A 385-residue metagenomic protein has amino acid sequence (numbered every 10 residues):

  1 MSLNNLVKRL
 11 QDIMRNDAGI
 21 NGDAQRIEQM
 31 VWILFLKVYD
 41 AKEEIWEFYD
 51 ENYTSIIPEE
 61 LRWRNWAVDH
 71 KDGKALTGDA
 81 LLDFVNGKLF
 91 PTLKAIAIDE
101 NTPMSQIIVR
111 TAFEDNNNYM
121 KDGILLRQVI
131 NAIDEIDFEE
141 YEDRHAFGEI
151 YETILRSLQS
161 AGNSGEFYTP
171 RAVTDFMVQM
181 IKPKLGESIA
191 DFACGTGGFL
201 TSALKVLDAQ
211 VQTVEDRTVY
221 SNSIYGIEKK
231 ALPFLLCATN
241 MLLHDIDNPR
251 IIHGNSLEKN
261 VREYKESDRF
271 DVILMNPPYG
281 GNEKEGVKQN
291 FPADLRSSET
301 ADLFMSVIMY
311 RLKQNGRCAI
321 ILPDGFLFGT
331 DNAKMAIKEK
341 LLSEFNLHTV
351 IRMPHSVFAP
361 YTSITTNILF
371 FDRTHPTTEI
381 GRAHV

Functional and structural regions predicted by a protein language model:
M1-L185, R250-K259, R352-V357, T378-R382: Non-catalytic, mostly N-terminal accessory regions of nucleic-acid modification and defense proteins
G22, R26, M177, A231-F234 (+1 more regions): Conserved Class I SAM-dependent methyltransferase catalytic core
F35, F370-D372: Short, well-ordered beta-strand micro-motif
E166-M275, G280-N282, S298, D302 (+4 more regions): Conserved S-adenosyl-L-methionine
N222-Y225, K288-A293, M353-P354: Short beta-alpha connecting loops at secondary-structure transitions that line or flank enzyme active sites
E285-Q289, L347: Flexible, solvent-exposed coil segments and beta strand-coil junctions, predominantly the extracellular/periplasmic
T374-P376: C-terminal structured "cap/appendage" subdomains that terminate the fold
